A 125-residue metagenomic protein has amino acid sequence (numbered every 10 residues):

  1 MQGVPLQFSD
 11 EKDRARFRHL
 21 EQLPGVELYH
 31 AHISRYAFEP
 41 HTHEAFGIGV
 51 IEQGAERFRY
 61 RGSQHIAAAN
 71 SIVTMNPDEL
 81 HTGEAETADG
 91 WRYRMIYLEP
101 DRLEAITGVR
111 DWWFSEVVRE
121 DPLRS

Functional and structural regions predicted by a protein language model:
G3-F8, R14-E116: N-terminal regulatory/effector-sensing and dimerization cores that precede helix-turn-helix DNA-binding domains
R119-S125: An amphipathic alpha-helical interaction segment
